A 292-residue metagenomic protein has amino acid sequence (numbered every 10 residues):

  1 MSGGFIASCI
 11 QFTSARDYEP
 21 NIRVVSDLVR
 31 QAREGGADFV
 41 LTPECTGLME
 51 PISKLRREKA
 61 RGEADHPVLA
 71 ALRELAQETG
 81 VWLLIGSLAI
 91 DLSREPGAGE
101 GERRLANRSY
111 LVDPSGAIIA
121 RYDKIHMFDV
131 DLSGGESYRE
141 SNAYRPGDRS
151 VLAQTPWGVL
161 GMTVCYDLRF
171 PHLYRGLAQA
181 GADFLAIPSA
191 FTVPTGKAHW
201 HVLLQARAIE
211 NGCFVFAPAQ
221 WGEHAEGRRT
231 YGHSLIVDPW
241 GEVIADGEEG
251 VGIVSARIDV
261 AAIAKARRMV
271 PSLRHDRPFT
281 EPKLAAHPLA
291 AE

Functional and structural regions predicted by a protein language model:
S2-S8: Extreme N-terminal starter segment of soluble prokaryotic enzymes
Q11-R16: Short polar catalytic/cofactor-binding loops
Y18, S26-S115, I119-D123, T192-R207: Cys-nucleophile CN-hydrolase/nitrilase-fold catalytic domain and related Cys-dependent amidase chemistry that acts on
P20-R30, R169-R175: Short, acidic/polar
R61-E63, E74, R94-A180, V193-V202 (+1 more regions): Active-site catalytic loop in hydrolytic enzyme cores
E63-I85, V159, C165-V254: CN hydrolase (nitrilase-like) catalytic-core segments centered on the catalytic cysteine and neighboring Lys/Glu
I85-S87, N107-L111, V151-A153, S234-I236 (+1 more regions): Short beta-strand scaffold segments in enzyme catalytic cores
A261-E292: A short C-terminal boundary segment appended to hydrolase-like catalytic domains
